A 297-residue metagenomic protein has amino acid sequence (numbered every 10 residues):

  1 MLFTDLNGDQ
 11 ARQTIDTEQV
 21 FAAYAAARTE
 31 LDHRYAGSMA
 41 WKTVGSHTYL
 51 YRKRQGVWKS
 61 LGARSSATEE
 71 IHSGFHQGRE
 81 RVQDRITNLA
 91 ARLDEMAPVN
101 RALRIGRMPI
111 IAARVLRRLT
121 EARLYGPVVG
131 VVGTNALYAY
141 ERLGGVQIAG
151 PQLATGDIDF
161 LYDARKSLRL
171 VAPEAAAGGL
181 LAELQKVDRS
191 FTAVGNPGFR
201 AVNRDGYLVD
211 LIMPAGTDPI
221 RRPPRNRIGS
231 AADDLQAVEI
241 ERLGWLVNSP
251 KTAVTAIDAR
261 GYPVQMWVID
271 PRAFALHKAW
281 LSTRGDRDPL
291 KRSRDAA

Functional and structural regions predicted by a protein language model:
M1-T48, K53-A297: Compositionally biased terminal segments of proteins
